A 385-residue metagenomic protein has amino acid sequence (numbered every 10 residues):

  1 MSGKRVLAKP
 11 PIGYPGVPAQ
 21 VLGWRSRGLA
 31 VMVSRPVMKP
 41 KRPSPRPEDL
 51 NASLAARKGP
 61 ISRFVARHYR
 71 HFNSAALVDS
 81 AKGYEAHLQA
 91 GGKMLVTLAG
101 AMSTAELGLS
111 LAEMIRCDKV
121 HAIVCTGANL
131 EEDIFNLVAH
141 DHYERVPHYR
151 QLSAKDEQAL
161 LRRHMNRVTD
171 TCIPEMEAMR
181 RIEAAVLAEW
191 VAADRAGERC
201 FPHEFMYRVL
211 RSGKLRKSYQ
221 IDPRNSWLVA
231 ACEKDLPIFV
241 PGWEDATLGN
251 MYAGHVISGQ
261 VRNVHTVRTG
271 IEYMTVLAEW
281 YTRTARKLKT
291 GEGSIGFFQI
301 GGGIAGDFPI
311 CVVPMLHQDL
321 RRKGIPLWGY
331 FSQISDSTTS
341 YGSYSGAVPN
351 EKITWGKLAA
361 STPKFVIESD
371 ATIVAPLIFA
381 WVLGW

Functional and structural regions predicted by a protein language model:
V33-A81, E85-L88: N-terminal glycine-rich anion-binding loop in soluble enzyme alpha/beta folds
M94-S103, I123, F239-W243, R262-Y344: Glycine-rich anion-binding loop/nest that anchors nucleotide
E106-L109, I134-H140, N250-A253, P309-V312 (+1 more regions): Short acidic, glycine/serine/threonine-rich loops at helix termini
S110-R116, H140, G254-S258, V313-L320 (+1 more regions): Short, solvent-exposed amphipathic alpha-helical segments in soluble enzyme and RNA/protein-processing domains
A112-M179: A generic, well-ordered mixed alpha/beta core segment in the N-terminal half of proteins
N129-D133, A246, T338-Y341: Short gly/pro/ser/thr-enriched loop/turn and capping motifs at secondary-structure boundaries
D156-T247: Ligand-binding beta-strand-loop-alpha-helix segment within the catalytic cores of soluble metabolic enzymes
Q318-W385: C-terminal functional extensions of proteins
